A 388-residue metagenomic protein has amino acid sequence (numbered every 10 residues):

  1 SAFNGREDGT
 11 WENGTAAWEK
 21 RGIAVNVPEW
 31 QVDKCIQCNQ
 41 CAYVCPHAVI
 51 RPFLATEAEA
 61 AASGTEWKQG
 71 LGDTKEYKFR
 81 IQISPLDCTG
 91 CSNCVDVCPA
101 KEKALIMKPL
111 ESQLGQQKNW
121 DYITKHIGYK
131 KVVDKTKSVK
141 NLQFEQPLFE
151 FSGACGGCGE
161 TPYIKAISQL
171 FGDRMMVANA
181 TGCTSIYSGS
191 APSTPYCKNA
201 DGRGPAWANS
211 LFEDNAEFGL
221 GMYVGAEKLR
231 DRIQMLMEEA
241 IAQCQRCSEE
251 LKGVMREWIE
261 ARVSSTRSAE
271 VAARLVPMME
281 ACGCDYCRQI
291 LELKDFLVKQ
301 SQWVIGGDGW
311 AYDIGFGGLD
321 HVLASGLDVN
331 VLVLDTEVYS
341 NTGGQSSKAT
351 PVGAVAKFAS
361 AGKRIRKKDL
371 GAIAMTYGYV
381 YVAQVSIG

Functional and structural regions predicted by a protein language model:
S1-C88, V95-W303, A354: Ferredoxin-type iron-sulfur electron-transfer modules and their immediate structural context
Q37-C38, C91, G315, K367: Generic non-transmembrane alpha-helix signal with a bias for helix starts/N-cap capping motifs
Y187-S188, C282-C284, Q289-G388: Thiamine diphosphate
